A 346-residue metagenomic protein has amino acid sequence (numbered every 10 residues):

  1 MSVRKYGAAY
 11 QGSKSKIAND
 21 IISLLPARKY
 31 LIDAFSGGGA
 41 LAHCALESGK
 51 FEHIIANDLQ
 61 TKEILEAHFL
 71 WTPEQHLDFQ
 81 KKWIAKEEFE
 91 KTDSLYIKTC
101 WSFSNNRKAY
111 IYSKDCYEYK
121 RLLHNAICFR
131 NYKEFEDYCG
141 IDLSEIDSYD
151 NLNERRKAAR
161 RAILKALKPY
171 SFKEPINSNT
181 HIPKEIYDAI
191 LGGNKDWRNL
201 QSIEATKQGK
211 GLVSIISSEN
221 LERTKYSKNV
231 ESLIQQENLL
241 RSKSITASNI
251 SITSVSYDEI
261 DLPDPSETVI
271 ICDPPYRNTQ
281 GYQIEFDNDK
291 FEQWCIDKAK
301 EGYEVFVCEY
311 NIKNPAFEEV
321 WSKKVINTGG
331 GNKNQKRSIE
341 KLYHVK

Functional and structural regions predicted by a protein language model:
M1-S48: S-adenosyl-L-methionine
G12-S15, R277-N278, I284-K346: Long, positively charged, glycine-interspersed low-complexity recognition regions
L25-A27, P263-T268: Glycine-rich phosphate-binding loop signature in dinucleotide/nucleotide-binding domains
I32, F51-I54, W71-Q75, E267-V269 (+1 more regions): Active-site regions of enzymes building and remodeling cell-envelope glycoconjugates
D33, I54-A56, E304-E309: Short, hydrophobic beta-strand segments that form beta-sheet elements in well-ordered domains
A34, C272-P274: Conserved beta-strand/loop positions that form the S-adenosyl-L-methionine
S48, E52-S248: Class I S-adenosyl-L-methionine-dependent methyltransferase module
S254-E259: Conserved SAM/SAH-binding loop
